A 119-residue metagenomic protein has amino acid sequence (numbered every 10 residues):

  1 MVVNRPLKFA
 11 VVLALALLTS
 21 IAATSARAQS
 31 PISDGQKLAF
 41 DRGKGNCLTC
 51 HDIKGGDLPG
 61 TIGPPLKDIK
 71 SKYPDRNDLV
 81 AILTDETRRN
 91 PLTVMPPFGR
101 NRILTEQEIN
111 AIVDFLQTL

Functional and structural regions predicted by a protein language model:
M1-L7: N-terminal secretory signal peptides that target proteins for export/translocation
A10-I21: Bacterial N-terminal signal peptides
A23-R42: Electrostatic cytochrome c docking/interface patches
P31-D34, N46, D75, L79 (+2 more regions): Stable alpha-helical elements in mature extracytoplasmic
F40, L48-T84, R100: Gly/Gly-Pro-rich "capping" loops immediately C-terminal to redox-active cysteine motifs in periplasmic/lumenal
R88, R100-L119: C-terminal capping alpha-helices of c-type cytochrome domains
